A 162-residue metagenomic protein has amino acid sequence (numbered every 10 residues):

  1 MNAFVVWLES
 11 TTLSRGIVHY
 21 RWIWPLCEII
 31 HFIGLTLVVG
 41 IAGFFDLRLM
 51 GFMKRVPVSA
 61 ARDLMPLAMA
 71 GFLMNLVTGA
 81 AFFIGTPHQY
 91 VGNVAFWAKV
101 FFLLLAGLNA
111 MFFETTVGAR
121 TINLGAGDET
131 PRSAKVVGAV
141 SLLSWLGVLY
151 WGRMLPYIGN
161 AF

Functional and structural regions predicted by a protein language model:
M1-F162: Polytopic transmembrane helical bundles with strong interfacial aromatic enrichment
